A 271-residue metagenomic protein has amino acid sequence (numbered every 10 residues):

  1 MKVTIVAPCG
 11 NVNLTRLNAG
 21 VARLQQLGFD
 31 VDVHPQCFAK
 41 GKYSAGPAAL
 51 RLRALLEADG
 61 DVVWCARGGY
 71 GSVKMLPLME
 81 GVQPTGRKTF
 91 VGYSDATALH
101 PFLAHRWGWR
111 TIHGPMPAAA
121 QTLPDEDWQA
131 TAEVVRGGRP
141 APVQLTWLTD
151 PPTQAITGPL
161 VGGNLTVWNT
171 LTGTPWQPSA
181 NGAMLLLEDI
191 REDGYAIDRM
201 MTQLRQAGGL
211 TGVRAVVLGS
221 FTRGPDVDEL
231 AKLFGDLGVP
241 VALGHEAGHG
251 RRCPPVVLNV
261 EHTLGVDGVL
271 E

Functional and structural regions predicted by a protein language model:
M1-G60, N169: N-terminal glycine-rich anion-binding loop in soluble enzyme alpha/beta folds
V33-P35, G92, V213-S220, A242-G244: Short internal beta-strands
A39-K88: N-terminal small/polar loop signature for handling phosphorylated ligands or for N-terminal nucleophile
R67-Y70, E192, A247: Short glycine-rich anion-binding loops that position phosphate/pyrophosphate groups of nucleotides and phosphorylated
G81-F102, R110-P117, P240-A242: Short, acidic/small-residue loops that bind anionic groups at enzyme active sites
G108-N169, G173: Conserved anion/nucleotide-ligand pocket segment
W176-D226: Internal helical hairpin/lid segments
L218-E271: ATP/nucleoside-binding phosphotransfer catalytic cores, i.e., glycine-rich phosphate-binding loops
